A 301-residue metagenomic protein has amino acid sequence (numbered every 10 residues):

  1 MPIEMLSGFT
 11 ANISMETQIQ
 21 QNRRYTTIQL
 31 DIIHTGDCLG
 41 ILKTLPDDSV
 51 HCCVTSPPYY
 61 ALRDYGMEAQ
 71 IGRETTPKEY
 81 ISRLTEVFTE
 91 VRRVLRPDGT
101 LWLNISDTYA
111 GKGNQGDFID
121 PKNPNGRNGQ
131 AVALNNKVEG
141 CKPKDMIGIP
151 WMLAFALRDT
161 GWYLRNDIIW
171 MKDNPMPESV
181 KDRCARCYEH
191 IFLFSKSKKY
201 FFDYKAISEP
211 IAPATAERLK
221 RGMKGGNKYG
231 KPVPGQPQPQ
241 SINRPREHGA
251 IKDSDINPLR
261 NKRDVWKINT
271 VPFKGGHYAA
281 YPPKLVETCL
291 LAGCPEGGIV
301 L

Functional and structural regions predicted by a protein language model:
P2-L301: Core catalytic lobe of class I
